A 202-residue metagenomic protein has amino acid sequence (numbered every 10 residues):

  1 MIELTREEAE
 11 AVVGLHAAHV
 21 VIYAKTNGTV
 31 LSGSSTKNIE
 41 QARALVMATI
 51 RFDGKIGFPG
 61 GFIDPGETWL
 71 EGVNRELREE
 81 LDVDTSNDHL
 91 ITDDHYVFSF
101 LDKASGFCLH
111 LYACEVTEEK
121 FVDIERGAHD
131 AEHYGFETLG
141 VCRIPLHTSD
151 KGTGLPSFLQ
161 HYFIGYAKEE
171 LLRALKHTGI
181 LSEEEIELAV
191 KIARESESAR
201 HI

Functional and structural regions predicted by a protein language model:
I2-P59: N-terminal strand-loop-strand
L15-H19, F107-L111, T138: Short hydrophobic/aromatic beta-strand or adjacent loop that forms the aromatic wall/cage of a ligand/substrate-binding
I22, L111-E115, R143-P145: Short, well-ordered beta-strand micro-motif
T29-V30, K55-F58, P65-G66, S105 (+2 more regions): Eukaryotic short linear interaction motifs
N38-S86: Conserved Nudix-box catalytic region and its N-terminal flanking loop in Nudix hydrolases and closely related
D53-I56, F121-I202: Nudix hydrolase/Nudix homology domain
D84-Y96: A short coil-to-beta-strand element that immediately follows conserved catalytic motifs
Y96-L111, V116-F121: Acidic pyrophosphate-coordinating catalytic loop
